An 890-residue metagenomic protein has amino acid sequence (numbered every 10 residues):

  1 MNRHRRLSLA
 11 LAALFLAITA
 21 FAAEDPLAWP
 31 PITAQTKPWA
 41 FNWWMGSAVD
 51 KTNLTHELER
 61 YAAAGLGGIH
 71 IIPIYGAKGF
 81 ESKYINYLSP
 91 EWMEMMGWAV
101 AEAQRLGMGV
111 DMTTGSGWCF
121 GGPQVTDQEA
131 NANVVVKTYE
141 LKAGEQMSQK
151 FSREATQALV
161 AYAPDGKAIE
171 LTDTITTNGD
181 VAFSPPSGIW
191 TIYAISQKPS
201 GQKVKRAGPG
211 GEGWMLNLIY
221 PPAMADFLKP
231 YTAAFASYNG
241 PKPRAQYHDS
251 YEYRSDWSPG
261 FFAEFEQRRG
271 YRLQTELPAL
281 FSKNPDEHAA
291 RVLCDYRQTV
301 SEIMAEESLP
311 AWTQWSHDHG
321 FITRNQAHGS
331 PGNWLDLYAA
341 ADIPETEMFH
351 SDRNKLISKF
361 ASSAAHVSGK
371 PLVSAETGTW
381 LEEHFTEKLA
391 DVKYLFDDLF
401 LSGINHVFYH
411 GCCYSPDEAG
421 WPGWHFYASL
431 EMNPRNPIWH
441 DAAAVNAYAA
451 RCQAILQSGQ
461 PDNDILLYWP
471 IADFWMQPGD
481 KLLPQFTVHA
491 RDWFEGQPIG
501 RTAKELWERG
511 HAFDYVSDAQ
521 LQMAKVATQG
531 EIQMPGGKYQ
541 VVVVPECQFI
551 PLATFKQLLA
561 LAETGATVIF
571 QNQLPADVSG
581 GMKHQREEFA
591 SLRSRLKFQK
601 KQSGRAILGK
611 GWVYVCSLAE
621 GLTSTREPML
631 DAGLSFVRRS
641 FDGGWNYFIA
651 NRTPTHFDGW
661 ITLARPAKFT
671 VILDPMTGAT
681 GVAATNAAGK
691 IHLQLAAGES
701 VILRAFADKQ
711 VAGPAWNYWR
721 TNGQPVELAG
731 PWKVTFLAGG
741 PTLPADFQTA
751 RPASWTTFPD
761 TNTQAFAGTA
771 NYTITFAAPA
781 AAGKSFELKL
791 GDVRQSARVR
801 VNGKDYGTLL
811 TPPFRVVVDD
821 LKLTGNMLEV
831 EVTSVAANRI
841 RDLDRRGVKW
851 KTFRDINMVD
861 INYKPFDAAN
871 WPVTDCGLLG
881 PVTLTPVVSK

Functional and structural regions predicted by a protein language model:
S8-T19: Bacterial N-terminal signal peptides
A20-A22, A103: Boundary at the C-terminal end of the N-terminal hydrophobic targeting segment
A23-G68: Mature N-terminal segment immediately following signal peptide/propeptide cleavage in secreted/periplasmic
W39, L54-T55, G68, Y87-V125 (+6 more regions): Carbohydrate-binding surfaces of carbohydrate-active enzymes
I74-T174, F183-S184, I192-Q197, G201-K205 (+1 more regions): Acidic/aromatic-lined carbohydrate-recognition and catalytic surfaces of CAZymes acting on diverse glycans
G115-D127, K709-G730, T833-P881: Glycine/proline-rich low-complexity spacer/linker segments in large multi-domain proteins
A158-P230, A234-A236, N686-Q724, G825: Extended acidic/polar, glycine-enriched regions that form or flank non-catalytic beta-rich accessory modules
F776-N802, L809-L810, L828-V832: Aromatic-lined ligand-binding clefts that engage carbohydrates, nucleic acids, or primary amines
